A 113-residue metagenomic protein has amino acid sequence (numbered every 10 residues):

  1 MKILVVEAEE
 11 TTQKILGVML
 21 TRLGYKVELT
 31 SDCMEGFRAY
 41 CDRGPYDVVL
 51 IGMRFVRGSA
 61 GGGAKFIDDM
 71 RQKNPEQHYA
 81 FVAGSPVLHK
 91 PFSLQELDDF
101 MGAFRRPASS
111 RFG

Functional and structural regions predicted by a protein language model:
E7: Conserved acidic carboxylate
E10-E28: Two-component/phosphorelay signaling modules centered on CheY-like receiver
L29-V48, V56-G58: Acidic, metal-coordinating helix/loop segments flanking the phosphotransfer/catalytic sites of two-component signaling
Y40-C41, M70, M101: Short hydrophobic patches on amphipathic alpha-helices that form coiled-coil/helix-mediated interaction surfaces
L50-Q72: Conserved phosphotransfer microenvironments
K65-H89: A short, hydrophobic beta-strand element within the central beta-sheet of small alpha/beta folds
L88-G113: C-terminal output helix
